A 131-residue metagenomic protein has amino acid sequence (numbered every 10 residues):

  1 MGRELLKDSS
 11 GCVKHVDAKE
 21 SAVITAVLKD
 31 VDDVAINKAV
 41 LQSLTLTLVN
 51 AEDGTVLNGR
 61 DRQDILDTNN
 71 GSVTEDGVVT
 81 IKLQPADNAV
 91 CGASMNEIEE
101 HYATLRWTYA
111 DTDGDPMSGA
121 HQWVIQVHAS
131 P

Functional and structural regions predicted by a protein language model:
M1-P131: Contiguous segments within soluble domain cores/interaction surfaces
